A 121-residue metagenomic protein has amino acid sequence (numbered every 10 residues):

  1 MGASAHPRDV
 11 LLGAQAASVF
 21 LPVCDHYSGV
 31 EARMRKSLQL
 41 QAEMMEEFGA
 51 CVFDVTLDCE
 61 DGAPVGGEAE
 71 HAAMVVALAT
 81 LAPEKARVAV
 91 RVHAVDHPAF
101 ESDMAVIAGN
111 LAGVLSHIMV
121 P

Functional and structural regions predicted by a protein language model:
M1-Q39: Long, acidic (Asp/Glu-rich), low-complexity accessory segments flanking structured domains
H26-P121: Active-site beta->alpha loop and helix N-cap motifs at the rims of alpha/beta catalytic domains
